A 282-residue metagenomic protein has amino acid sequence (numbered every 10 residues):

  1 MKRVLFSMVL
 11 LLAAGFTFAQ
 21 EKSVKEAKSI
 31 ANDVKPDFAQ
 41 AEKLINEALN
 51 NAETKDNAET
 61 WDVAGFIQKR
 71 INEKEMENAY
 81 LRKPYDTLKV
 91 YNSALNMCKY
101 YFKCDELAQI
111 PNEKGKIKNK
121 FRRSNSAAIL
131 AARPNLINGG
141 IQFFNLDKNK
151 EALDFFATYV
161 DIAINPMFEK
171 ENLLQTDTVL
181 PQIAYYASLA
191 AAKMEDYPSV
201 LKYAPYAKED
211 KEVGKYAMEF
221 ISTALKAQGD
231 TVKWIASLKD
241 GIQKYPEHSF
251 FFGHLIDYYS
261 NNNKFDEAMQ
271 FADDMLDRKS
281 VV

Functional and structural regions predicted by a protein language model:
Q20-K89: Start-of-domain marker
E26, Q40, A64, I71 (+5 more regions): Structural register within alpha-helical repeat arrays
I30, Q68, F143, A184 (+3 more regions): Residue at a conserved register position within TPR or TPR-like alpha-solenoid repeats
I67-A187, P198: Short coil/linker segments at helix-helix boundaries
V281-V282: Conserved small/polar residues in nucleotide/adenosyl-binding loops
